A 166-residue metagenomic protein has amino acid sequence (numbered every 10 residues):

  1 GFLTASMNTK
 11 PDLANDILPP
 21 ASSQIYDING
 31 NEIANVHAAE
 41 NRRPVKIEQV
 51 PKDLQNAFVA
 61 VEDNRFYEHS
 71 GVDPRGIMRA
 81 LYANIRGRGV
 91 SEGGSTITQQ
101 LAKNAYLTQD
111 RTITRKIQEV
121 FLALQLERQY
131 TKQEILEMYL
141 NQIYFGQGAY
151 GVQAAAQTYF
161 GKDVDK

Functional and structural regions predicted by a protein language model:
G1-I28: N-terminal hydrophobic targeting segments that direct proteins to the cell envelope
P20-S22, D27-K166: Peptidoglycan glycan-strand catalytic modules in the bacterial/periplasmic cell-wall system
